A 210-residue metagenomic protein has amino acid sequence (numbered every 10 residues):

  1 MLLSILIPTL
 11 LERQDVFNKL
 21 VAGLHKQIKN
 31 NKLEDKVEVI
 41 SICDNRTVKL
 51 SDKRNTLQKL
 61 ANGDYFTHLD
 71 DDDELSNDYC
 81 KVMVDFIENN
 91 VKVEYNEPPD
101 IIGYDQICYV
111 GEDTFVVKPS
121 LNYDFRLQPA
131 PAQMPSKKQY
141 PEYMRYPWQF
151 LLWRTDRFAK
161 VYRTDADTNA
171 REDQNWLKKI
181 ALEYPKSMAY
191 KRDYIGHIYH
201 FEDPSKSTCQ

Functional and structural regions predicted by a protein language model:
I7-I28: Short, well-formed alpha-helical segments that are part of the catalytic scaffolds of diverse glycosyltransferases
N45-A61: Glycine-rich, basic loop-to-helix element that forms the pyrophosphate-binding segment of sugar-nucleotide handling
F66: Short aromatic/hydrophobic "clamp" motif used to bind/position activated sugar donors
D73-F86: Acidic donor-binding/catalytic loop of UDP-sugar-dependent glycosyltransferases, especially processive GT2
N90-Q106: A short, conserved acidic/glycine-rich loop-to-beta-strand motif that forms the donor nucleotide-sugar/metal
I102-V116: Short beta-strand-to-loop element that shapes/binds the nucleotide-sugar donor at the catalytic cleft/hinge
F125-W153: A recurrent flexible, glycine/aromatic-enriched loop bordering the glycosyltransferase active site that acts as
N169-W176: Acidic donor-binding loop at a coil-to-helix junction in glycosyltransferase catalytic cores that engages
